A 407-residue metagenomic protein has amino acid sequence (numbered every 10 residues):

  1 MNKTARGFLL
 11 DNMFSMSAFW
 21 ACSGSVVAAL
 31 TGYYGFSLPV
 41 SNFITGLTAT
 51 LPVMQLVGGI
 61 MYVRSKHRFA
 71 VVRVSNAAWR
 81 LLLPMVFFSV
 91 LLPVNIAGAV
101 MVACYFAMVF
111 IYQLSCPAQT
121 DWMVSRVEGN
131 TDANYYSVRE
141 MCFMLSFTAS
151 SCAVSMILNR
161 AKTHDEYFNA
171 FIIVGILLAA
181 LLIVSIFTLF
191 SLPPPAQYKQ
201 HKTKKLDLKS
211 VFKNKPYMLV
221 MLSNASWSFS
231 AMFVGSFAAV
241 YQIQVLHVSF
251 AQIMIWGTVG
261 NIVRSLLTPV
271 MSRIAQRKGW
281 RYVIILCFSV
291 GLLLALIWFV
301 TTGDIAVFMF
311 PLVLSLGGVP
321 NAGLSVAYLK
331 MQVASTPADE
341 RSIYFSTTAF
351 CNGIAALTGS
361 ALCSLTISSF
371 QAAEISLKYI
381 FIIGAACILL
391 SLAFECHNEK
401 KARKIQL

Functional and structural regions predicted by a protein language model:
M1-N2, P193-L222, L407: Juxtamembrane intracellular "pre-TM" segments in multi-pass secondary transporters
M1-Y62, F69, P216-T258: Helix-loop boundary and gating motifs at the non-cytosolic
M13, L82, I96-S115, V307-L324: Hydrophobic core of transmembrane alpha-helices in multi-pass small-molecule transporters, especially MFS/SLC-type
F19, F87-V90, A179-L192, W298 (+1 more regions): Multi-pass alpha-helical transporter architecture, strongest for 12-TM Major Facilitator/SLC carriers used
M54-A70, L158, L267-W280, I367: Helix-to-loop junctions at the C-terminal end of transmembrane segments in multipass secondary transporters
A77-N95, S289-D304: C-terminal ends and interior cores of transmembrane alpha-helices in multi-pass membrane transporters/permeases
Y112-V127, A322-P337: Intracellular juxtamembrane helix-capping segments at the cytosolic ends of symmetry-related transmembrane helices
L158-A179, I367-I388: A membrane-interface helix-boundary motif in multi-pass transporters
